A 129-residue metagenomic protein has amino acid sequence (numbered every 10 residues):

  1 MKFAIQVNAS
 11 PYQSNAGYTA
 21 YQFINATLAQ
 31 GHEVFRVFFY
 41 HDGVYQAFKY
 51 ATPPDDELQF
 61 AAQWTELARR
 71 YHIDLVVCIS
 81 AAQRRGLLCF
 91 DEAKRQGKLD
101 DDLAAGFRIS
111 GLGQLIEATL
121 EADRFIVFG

Functional and structural regions predicted by a protein language model:
F3, V34-F35, L75, F125: Hydrophobic anchor at the start of a short beta-strand that flanks the dinucleotide cofactor-binding loop
F3-Y18, A47-T52: Short, glycine-rich nucleotide/cofactor-binding loops
Q6-N8, F38-F39, I79, V127-G129: Short beta-strand segments
G17-H32, V37: Histidine-anchored nucleotide/phosphate-binding helix
N25, A61-Q63, S110-Q114: A generic local structural motif
R36-A47, R84: Short connector loops at secondary-structure junctions
P53-A82: A glycine-rich helix N-cap at a beta->alpha junction
I79-G129: N-terminal glycine-rich phosphate/adenylate-binding segment common to multiple enzyme folds
